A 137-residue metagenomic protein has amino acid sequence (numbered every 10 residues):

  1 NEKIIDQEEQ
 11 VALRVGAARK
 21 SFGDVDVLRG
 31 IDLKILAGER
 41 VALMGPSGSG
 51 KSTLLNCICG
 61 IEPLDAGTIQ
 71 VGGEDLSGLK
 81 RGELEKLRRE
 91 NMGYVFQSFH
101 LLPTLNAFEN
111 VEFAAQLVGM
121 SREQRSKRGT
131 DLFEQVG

Functional and structural regions predicted by a protein language model:
N1-R19: ABC-family P-loop ATPase nucleotide-binding domain
M44-P46: The feature captures the beta-strand-to-loop junction immediately N-terminal to the Walker
C59: Helix-to-loop junction immediately C-terminal to a conserved catalytic motif
G67-D75: Conserved ABC transporter NBD signature motif
E74-D75, E112, Q116, E123-G137: Conserved ABC ATPase "signature" region
L76-G93: ABC ATPase NBD coupling module
